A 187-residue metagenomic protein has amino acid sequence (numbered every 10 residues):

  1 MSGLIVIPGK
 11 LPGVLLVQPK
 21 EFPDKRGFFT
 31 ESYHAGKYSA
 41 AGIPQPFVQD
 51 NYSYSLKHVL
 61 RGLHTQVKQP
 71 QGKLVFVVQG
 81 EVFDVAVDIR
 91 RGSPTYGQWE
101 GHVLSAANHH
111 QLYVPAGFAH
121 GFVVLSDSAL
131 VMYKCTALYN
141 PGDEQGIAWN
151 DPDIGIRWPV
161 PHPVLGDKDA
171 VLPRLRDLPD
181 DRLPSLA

Functional and structural regions predicted by a protein language model:
M1-H110, S126-S128, C135-A187: Non-catalytic, conserved peripheral segments adjacent to functional cores
G121: Short alpha-helical functional segments enriched in proximate histidine and acidic residues
